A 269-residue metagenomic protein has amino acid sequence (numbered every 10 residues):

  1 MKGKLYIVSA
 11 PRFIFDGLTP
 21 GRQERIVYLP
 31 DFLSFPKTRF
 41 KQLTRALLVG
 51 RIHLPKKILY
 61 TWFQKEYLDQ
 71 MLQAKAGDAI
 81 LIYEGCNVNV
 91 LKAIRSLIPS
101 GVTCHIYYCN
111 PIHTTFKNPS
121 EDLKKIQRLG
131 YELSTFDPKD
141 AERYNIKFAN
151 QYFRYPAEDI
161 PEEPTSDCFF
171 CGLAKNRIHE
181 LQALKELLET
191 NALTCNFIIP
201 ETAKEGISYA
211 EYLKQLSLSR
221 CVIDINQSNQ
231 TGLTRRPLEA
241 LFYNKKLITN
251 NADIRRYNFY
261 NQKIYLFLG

Functional and structural regions predicted by a protein language model:
M1-K75, Y83-A93, Y108-L238, K246-F259: Nucleotide-sugar donor-binding catalytic core of glycosyltransferases
G77, Q262-K263: Glycine-centered loop/turn motifs
I80: Short acidic catalytic loops
P99-C104, Y131, Y243-K245: A short helix->loop->beta-strand "cap" motif at the edges of active sites that frequently abuts
I264-G269: Conserved acidic donor-binding segment of nucleotide-sugar-dependent glycosyltransferases
